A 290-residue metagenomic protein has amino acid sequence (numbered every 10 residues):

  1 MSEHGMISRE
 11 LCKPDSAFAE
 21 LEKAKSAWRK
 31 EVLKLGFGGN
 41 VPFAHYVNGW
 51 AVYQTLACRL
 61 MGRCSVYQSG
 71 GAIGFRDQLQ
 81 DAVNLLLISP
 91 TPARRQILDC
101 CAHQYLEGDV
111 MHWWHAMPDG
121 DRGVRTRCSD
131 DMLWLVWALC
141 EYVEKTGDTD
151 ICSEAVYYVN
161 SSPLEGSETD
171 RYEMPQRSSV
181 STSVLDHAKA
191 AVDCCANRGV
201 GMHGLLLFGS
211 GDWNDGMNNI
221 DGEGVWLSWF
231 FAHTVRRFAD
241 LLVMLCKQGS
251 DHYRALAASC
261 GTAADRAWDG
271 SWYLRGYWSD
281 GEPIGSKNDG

Functional and structural regions predicted by a protein language model:
M1-A72, S162-S178, L241-V243, Q248-A255 (+1 more regions): Acidic/polar, glycine-enriched structural segments that form the non-catalytic walls/loops of the carbohydrate-binding
M1-H4, G211, N219, H233: Structured mid-domain segments that build the active-site/substrate or prosthetic-cofactor binding neighborhood
G5-E10, T149-Y158, C246-Y253, S271-Y277: Short, glycine/acidic-rich hinge or "gate" loops at secondary-structure transitions that mediate conformational
A17, A82-A93, I97-M202, V225-A232: Aromatic-rich carbohydrate-recognition surfaces in CAZymes
G49-R63, H103-H115, G199-N214, S271-P283: Active-site-adjacent bridging/hinge elements
C64-Q78, G120-D130, D215-S228, D280-G290: Solvent-exposed loop and edge beta-strand segments that line ligand/cofactor-binding and catalytic clefts
R76, I88, T146, L245-Q248: Residue-level signal for short amphipathic helical patches enriched in basic/charged and nearby hydrophobic residues
M111-H112, F230-G290: Catalytic cores of carbohydrate-active enzymes
